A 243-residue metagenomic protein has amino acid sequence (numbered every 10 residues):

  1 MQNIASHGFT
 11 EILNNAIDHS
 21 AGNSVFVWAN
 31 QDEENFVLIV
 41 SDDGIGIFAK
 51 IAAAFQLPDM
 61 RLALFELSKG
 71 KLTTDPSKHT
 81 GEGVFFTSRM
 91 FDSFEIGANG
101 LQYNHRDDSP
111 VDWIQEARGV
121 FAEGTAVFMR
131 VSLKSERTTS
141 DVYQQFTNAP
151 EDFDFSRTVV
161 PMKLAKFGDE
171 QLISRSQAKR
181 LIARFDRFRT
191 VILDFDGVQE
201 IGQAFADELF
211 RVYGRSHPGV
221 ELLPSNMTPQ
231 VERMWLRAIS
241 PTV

Functional and structural regions predicted by a protein language model:
M1-T10: Conserved short strand/loop->alpha-helix "switch" segment adjacent to the catalytic nucleotide/phosphoryl-transfer site
Q2, S77-T80, G202, P224: Alpha-helix N-cap/helix-initiation sites
N14-D141, G214: Conserved beta-strand-loop-beta-strand hairpin that lines the nucleotide-binding pocket of ATP/GTP-utilizing enzymes
R118-V120, E151-S156, A183-F185: Short, conserved, surface-exposed binding loops centered on an aromatic residue
V127-F146, N226, M234-V243: Charge-rich, low-complexity terminal tails
V142-L164, D169: Short, cationic low-complexity segments
L164-T242: Amphipathic alpha-helical interaction surfaces in cytosolic regulatory modules
